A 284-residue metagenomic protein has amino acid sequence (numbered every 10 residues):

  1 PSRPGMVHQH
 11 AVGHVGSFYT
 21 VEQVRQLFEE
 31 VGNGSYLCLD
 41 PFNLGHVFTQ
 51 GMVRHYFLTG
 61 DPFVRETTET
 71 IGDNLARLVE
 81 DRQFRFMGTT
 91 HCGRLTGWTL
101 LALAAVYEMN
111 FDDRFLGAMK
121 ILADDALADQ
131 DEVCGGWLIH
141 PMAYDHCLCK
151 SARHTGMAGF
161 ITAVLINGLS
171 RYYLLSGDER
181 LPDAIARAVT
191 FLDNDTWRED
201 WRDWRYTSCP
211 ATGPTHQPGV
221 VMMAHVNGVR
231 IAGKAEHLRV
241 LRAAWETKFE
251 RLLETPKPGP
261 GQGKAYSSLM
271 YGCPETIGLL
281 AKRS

Functional and structural regions predicted by a protein language model:
P1-R230, K234-S284: Catalytic cores of extracellular degradative/oxidative enzymes
